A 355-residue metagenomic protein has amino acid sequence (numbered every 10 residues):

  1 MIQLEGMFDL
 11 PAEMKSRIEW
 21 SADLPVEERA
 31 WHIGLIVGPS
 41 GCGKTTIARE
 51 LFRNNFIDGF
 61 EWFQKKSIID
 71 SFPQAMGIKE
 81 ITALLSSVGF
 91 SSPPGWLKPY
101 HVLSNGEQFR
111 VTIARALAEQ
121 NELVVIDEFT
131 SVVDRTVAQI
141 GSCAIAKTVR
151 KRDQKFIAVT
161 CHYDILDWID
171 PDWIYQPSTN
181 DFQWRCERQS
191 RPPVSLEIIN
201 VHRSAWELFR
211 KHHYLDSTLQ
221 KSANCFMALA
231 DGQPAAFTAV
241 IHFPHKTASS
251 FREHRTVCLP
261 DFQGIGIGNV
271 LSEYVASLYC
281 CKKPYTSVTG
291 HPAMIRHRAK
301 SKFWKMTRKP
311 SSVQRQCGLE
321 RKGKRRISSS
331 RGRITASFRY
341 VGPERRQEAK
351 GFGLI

Functional and structural regions predicted by a protein language model:
M1-E28, R185-C186: Pre-NBD coupling/linker segments of ABC/ABC-like ATPases
W20, P25-F90: ABC ATPase nucleotide-binding domain signature region
P99-E107: Conserved ABC ATPase signature
I113: Hydrophobic anchor residue at the start of the ABC signature
V125-D134: Walker B catalytic motif
T179-T247, A276-I355: Terminal substrate-recognition subdomain of acyl/acetyltransferases
C258, Q263-S277: Conserved acetyl-CoA-binding loop-helix of GNAT-fold acetyltransferases
